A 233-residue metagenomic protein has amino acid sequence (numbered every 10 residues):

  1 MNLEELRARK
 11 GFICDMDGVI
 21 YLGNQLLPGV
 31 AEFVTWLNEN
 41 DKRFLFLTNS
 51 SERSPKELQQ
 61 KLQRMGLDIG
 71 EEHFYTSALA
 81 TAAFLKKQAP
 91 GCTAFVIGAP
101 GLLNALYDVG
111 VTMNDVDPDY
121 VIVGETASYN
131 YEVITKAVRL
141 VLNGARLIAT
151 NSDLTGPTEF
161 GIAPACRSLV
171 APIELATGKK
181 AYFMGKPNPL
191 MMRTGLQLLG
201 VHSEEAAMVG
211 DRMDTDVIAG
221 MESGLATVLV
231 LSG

Functional and structural regions predicted by a protein language model:
M1-M16, I20-G233: HAD-like aspartate-dependent phosphatase fold
